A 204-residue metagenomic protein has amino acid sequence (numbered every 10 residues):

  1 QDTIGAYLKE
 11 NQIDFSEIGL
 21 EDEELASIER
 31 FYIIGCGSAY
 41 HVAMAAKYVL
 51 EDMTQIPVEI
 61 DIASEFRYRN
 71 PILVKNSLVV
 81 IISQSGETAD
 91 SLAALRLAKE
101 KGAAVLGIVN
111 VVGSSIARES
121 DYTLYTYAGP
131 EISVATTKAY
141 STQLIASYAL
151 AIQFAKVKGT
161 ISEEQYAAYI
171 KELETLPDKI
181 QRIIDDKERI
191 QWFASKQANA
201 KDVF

Functional and structural regions predicted by a protein language model:
D2-A6: C-terminal catalytic ATP-binding subdomain
Y7-E10, D14-F31, I72-V74, W192-K201: Glycine-rich phosphate/diphosphate-binding loops that line cofactor/substrate pockets in enzymes
L8, C36, I183: Short acidic-aromatic active-site loops that bind/stabilize oxyanions
E10-S16, I116, T160-I170, R189-A194: Flexible, glycine/charged-enriched surface loops at secondary-structure junctions
Q12-E17, E59-E65, V105-L106, D185-E188: Short gly/ser/thr-rich secondary-structure transition/capping motifs
A26-T175: Glycine-rich phosphate-binding loops that contact phosphosugars or nucleotide phosphates
T175-W192: Accessory alpha-helical/coil subdomains and C-terminal extensions that flank or cap enzyme catalytic cores
